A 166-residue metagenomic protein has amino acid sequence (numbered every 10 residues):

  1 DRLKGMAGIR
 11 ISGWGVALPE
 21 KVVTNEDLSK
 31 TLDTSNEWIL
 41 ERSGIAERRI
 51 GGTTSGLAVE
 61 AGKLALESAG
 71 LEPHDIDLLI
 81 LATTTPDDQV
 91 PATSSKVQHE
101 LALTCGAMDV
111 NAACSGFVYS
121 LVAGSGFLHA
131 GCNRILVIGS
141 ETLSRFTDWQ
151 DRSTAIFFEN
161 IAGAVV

Functional and structural regions predicted by a protein language model:
D1-L78, H99-L101: Conserved "HGTGT" condensation-loop signature of ketosynthase/thiolase-family condensing enzymes that catalyze
D1-M6, K30, E67-H74, P86-V166: Acyl-thioester C-C bond-transforming condensing/cleaving domain
W14-V16, T83, S140: Cofactor-binding loop segments of dinucleotide-utilizing enzymes, especially the Rossmann-like FAD- and NAD(P)+-binding
G52, T84-T85: N-terminal transmembrane alpha-helices
